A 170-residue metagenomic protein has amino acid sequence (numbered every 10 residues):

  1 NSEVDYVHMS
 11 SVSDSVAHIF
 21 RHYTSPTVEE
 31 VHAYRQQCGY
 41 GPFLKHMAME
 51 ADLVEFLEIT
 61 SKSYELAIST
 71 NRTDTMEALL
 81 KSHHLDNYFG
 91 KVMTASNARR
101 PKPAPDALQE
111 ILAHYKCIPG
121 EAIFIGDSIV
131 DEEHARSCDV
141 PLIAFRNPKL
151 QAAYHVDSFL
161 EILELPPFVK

Functional and structural regions predicted by a protein language model:
N1-V54, E58-K62: N-terminal helical cap/lid subdomain that shapes the substrate entry/recognition surface in HAD-like hydrolases
E58, Y64, T73, E77-K170: Asp-based, Mg2+/Mn2+-dependent phosphohydrolase catalytic module
S69-T70: Conserved phosphate-coupling serine/threonine residues in phosphotransfer and NTP-handling enzymes
